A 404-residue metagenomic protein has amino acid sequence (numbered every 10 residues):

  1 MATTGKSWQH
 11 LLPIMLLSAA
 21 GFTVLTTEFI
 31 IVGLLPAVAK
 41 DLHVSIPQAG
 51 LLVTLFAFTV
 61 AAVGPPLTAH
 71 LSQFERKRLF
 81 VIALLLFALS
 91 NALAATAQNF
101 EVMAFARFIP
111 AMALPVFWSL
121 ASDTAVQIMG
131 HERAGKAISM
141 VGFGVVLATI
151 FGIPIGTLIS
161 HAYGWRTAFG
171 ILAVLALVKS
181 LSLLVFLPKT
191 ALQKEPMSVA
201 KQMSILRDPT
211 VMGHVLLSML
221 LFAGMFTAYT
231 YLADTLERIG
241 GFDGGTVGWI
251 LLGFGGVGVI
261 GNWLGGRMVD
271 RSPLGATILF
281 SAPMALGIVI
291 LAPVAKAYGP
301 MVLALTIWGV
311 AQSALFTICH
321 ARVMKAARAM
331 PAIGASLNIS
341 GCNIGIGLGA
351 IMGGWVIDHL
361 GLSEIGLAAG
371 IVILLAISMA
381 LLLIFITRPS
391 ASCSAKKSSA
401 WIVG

Functional and structural regions predicted by a protein language model:
H43, E75, T96-V102, A113 (+1 more regions): Helix-breaking motifs and short loop linkers at transmembrane-helix boundaries and internal kinks in secondary membrane
A62-E101: Conserved MFS/SLC helix-loop-helix module at the cytosolic interface between two early adjacent transmembrane helices
V63-E75, G261-P273, I357: Helix-to-loop junctions at the C-terminal end of transmembrane segments in multipass secondary transporters
L86, S90-L93, E101-I109, G299-I307: Paired small-residue
F100-V102, H131-E132, S139-V185, T235: Helix-loop-helix hairpin linking two adjacent transmembrane segments in secondary transporters
A106-G144: Cytoplasmic helix-loop-helix junction between adjacent transmembrane helices in 12-TM secondary transporters
A173-Q193, M379-I384: C-terminal membrane-cytosol helix-exit motif in multi-pass small-molecule transporters
G275-C319: C-terminal transmembrane helical hairpin of 12-TM major facilitator-type secondary transporters
